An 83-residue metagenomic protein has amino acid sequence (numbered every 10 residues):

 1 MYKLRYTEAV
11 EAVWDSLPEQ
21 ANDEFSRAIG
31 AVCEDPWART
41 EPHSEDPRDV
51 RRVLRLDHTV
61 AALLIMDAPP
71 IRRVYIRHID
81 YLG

Functional and structural regions predicted by a protein language model:
M1-G30: Arg/Lys-rich, positively charged N-terminal/basic patches that mediate binding to nucleic acids
M1-L4, A12, L54-G83: Enriched for short, Lys/Arg-rich terminal
T7, A38-T40, I79: Hydrophobic transmembrane signal anchors and adjacent membrane-proximal interface regions, especially in viral
T7, P18, R27, H43-R48 (+1 more regions): Noncatalytic linker/hinge segments flanking ATPase motor cores
V10, F25, R39-T40, V50 (+1 more regions): Generic hydrophobic/packing signal
Q20-R39, R73-Y75: A short, compositionally biased N-terminal segment around positions ~18-40 that is enriched in charged/polar residues
G30-D57: A short, surface-exposed loop/turn module that caps and links secondary-structure elements
